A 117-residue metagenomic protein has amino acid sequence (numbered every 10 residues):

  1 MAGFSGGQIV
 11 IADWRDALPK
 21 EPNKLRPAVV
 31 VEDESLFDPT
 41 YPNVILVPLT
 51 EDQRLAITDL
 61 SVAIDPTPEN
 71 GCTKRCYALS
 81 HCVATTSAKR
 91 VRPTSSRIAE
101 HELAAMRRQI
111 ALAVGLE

Functional and structural regions predicted by a protein language model:
M1-G3, P19: Short, surface-exposed secondary-structure edge patches
A2, T67-E117: C-terminal terminal-subdomain/extension
L18-L25, V29-P66: Compact nucleic-acid interaction/catalytic patches
